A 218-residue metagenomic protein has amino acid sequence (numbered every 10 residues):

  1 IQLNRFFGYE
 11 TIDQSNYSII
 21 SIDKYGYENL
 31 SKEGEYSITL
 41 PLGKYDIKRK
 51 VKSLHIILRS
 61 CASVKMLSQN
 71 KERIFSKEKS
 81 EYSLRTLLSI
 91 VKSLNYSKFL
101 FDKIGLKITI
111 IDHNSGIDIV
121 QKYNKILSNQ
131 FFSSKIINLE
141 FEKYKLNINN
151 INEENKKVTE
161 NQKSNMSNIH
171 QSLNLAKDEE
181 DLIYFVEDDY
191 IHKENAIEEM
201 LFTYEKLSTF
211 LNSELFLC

Functional and structural regions predicted by a protein language model:
N4-K92: N-proximal low-complexity "stem/linker" segments adjacent to membrane-targeting elements
V51-Q69, I111-H113, I136-N147, C218: Short loop/turn segments at strand-loop or loop-helix junctions that form parts of catalytic or ligand-binding pockets
L54, S93-T109: Short loop->beta transition adjacent to catalytic acidic/histidine clusters or analogous donor-positioning motifs
S76-L87, E160-I169, H192-A196: Phosphate/oxyanion-binding active-site loops and adjacent basic polyanion-contact surfaces
T86-Y96, M200-K206: Short, well-ordered amphipathic alpha-helices
D112-E180: Active-site-proximal specificity loops/subdomain of glycosyltransferases
E180-I191: Short beta-strand-to-loop acidic/aromatic patch adjacent to the donor-nucleotide binding site
E194-L217: Conserved donor-nucleotide/metal-binding helix-loop-beta segment in metal-dependent transferases, i.e., the alpha-helix
